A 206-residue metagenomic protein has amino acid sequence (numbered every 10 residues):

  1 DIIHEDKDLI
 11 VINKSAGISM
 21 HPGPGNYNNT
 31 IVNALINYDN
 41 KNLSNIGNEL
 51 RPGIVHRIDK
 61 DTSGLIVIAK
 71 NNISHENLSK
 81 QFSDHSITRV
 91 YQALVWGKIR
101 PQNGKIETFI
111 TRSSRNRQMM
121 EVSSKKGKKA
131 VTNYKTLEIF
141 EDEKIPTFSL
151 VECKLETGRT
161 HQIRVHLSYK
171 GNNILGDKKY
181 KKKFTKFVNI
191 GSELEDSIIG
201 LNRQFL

Functional and structural regions predicted by a protein language model:
D1-S114, G200: RNA pseudouridine synthases
I2, L9, N40-K41, R117 (+4 more regions): Short linear motifs in intrinsically disordered/low-complexity regions
I2, V95, N133-T136, I174: Conserved hydrophobic positions within beta-strands
N26-L35, I145-L206: Pseudouridine synthase
D39-L43, T136-D142, K181-N189: Short regulatory "switch" loops immediately downstream of catalytic or recognition motifs within protein catalytic
N48-K80, T88, T111-N172, L201-R203: The conserved catalytic core of RNA pseudouridine synthases
